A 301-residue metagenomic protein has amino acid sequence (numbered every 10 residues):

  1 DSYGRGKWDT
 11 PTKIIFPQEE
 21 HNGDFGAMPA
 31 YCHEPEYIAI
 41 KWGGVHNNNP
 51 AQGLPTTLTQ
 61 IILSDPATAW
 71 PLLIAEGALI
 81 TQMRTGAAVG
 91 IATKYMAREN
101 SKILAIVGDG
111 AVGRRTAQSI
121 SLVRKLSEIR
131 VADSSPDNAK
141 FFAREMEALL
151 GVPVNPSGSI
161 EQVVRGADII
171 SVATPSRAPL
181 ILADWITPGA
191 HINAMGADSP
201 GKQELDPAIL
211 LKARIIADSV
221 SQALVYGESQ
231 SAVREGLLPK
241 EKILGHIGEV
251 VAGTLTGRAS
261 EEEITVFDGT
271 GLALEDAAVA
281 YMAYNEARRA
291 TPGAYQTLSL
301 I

Functional and structural regions predicted by a protein language model:
D1-Q82, G90, N100, G245 (+2 more regions): N-terminal ligand-binding/catalytic initiation module
M96-I103, K125, T187-P188: Short helix-loop-beta connector
L104-A105, T265: Conserved beta-strand elements of the Class I
D109-G110: Glycine-rich Rossmann-fold phosphate-binding loop(s) that bind the pyrophosphate of adenine dinucleotide cofactors
G113-R114: N-terminal Rossmann-fold NAD(P) dinucleotide-binding loop
L122-L149: NAD(P)-binding Rossmann-fold cofactor-contacting core
G151-L237: Rossmann-like adenosine-cofactor binding region
Q203-I301: Adenosine-phosphate binding glycine-rich loop
